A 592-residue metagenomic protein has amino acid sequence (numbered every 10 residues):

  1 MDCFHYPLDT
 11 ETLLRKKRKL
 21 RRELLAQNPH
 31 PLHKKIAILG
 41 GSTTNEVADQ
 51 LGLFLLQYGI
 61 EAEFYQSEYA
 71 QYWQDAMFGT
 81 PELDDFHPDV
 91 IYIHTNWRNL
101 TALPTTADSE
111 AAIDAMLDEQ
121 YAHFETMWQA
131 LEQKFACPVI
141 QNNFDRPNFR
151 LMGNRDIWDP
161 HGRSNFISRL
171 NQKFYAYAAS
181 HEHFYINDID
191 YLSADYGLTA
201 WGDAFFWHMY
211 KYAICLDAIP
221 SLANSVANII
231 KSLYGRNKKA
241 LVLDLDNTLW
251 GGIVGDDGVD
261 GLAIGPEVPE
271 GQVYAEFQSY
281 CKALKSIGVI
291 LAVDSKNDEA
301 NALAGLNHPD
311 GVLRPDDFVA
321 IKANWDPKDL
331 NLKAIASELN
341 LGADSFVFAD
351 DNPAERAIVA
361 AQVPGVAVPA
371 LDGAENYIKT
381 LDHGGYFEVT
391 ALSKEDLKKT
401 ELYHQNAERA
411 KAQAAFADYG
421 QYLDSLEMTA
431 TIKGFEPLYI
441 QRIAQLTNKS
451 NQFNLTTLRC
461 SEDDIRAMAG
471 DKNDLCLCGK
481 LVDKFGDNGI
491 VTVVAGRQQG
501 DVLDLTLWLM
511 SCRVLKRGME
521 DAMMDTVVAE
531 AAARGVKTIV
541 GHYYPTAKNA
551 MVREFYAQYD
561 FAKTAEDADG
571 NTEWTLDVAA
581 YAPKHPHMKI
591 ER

Functional and structural regions predicted by a protein language model:
D2-S67, L83: Serine-esterase "nucleophile elbow" of acetyl-processing enzymes
L25-H33, Q50, Y58-G59, E63-S67 (+3 more regions): Alpha-helical cap/lid subdomain in secreted, periplasmic, or secretory-pathway luminal O-acyl-processing enzymes
K239-V254: Asp-based phosphoryl-transfer active-site loop
Q272, E276-N307, I321, V359 (+4 more regions): Substrate-recognition element of Asp-dependent hydrolases with the DxDx(T/V) motif
L332-P353, V359: Conserved Lys-Pro-Asp/Glu-containing loop-to-beta segment of HAD-superfamily phosphomonoesterases, centered on
A360, P364-L426, A529-R592: Terminal substrate-recognition subdomain of acyl/acetyltransferases
T431-S511: A conserved beta-strand-loop-helix scaffold within acyl/acetyltransferase catalytic domains
K484, I490-A565: Acyl-donor binding region in acyl/amide transferases
